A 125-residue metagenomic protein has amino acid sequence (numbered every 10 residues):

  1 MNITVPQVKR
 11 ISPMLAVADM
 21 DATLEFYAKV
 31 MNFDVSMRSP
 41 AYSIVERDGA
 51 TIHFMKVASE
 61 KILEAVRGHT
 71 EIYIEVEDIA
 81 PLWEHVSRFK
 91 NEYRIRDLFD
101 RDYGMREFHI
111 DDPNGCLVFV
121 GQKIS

Functional and structural regions predicted by a protein language model:
M1-A22, T70-I72, Q122-S125: N-terminal beta-strand motif that seeds the catalytic metal site of vicinal oxygen chelate
M1-Q7, M14, F54, M105-I110 (+1 more regions): Conserved N-terminal glycine/acidic-rich loop preference
I11, S39, G68, G104: Exposed loop/turn and edge beta-strand positions of beta-sandwich/beta-sheet ligand-binding modules
V17, R47, V76: Aromatic-flanked redox-active Cys/Sec active sites in thiol-based oxidoreductases, especially the WC-centered
M20, I72-L117: Vicinal oxygen chelate
D21-D34: Amphipathic alpha-helical segments
N32-S36, Y93-I95: Short secondary-structure junctions
D34-R67, L117-Q122: Conserved short beta-strand elements that form part of the metal-binding/catalytic scaffold of enzyme active sites
